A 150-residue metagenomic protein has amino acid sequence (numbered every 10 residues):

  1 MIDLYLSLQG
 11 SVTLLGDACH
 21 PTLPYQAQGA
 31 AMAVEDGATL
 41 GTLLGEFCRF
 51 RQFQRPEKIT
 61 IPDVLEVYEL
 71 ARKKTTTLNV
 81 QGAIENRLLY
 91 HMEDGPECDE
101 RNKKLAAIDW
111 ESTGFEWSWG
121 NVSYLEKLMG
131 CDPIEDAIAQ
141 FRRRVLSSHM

Functional and structural regions predicted by a protein language model:
M1-E85: Conserved mid-domain beta->alpha element of the FAD-binding
A18-P21, T39-R49, K73, H91-M150: C-terminal lid/capping helical subdomain adjacent to the catalytic/cofactor pocket in oxidative enzymes
